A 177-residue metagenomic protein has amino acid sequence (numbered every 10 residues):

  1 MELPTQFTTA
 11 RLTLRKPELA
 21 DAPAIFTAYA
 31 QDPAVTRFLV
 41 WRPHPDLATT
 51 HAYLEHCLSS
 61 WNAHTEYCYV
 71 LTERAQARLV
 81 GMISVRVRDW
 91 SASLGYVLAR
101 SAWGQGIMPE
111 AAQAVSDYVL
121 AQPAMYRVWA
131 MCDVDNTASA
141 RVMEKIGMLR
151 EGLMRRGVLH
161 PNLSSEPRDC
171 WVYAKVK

Functional and structural regions predicted by a protein language model:
M1-A24, A28-P33, V70-K177: Acyl-donor (CoA/ACP) binding surface of acyl/acetyltransferases
A34-H56, Y67: Conserved GNAT-fold acetyl-CoA-binding loop/helix
S59-H64: Short loop/turn motifs at secondary-structure junctions and domain boundaries
